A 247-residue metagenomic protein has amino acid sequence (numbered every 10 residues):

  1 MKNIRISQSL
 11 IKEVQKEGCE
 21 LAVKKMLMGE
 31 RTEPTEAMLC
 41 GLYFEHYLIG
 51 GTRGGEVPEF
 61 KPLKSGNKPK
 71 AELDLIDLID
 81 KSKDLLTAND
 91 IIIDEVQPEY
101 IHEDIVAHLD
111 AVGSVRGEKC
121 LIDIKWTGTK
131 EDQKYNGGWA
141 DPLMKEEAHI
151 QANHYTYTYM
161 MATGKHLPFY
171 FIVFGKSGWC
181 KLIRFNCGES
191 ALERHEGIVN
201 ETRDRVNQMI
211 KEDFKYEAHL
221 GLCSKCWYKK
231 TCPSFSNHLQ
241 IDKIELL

Functional and structural regions predicted by a protein language model:
M1-L109: Metal-dependent nuclease catalytic cores that hydrolyze phosphodiester bonds in DNA/RNA, characterized by
E33, K64-K68, Q133-E146, N186-S190: Short histidine-centered catalytic/ligand-binding loop motif
H46-Y47, G51, C120, H154-Y157: Residue-level signal for well-ordered alpha-helical scaffold segments within enzymatic catalytic domains
L48-T52, W126-T129, M160, G164: Hydrophobic/aromatic-lined pockets within catalytic cores
K70-I76, D80, M144-H149, H154-L247: Metal-dependent nuclease catalytic regions and adjoining charged, substrate-binding loops involved in nucleic-acid end
T87-D90, G113-L121, Y159-L167: Secondary-structure boundary elements
P98-I101, I124-T129, F174-S177: Histidine- and/or cysteine-centered catalytic micro-motif in compact active-site loops
A107-G138, Y155: Conserved catalytic cores of phosphodiester-cleaving nucleases, focusing on short active-site segments
